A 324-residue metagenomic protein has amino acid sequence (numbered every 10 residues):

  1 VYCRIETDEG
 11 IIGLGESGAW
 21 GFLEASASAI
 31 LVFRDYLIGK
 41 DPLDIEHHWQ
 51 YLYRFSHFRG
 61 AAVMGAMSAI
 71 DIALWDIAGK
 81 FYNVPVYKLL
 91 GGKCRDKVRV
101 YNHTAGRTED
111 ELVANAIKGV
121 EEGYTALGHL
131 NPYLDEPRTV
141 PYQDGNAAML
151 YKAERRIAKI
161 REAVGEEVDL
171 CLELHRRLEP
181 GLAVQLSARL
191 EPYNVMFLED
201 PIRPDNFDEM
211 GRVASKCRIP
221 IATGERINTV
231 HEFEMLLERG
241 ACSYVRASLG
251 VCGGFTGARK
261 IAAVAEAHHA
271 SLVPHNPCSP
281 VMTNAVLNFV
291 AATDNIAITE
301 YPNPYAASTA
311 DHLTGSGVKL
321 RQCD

Functional and structural regions predicted by a protein language model:
V1, L14, D44, F81 (+3 more regions): Ligand-binding pocket scaffold of soluble enzyme catalytic domains
V1-T7, G315-L320: Short beta-strand elements
E6-F81: Metal- or metallocofactor-binding catalytic centers and their adjacent structured scaffolds across diverse enzyme
G10, F33, I70, N83 (+6 more regions): Conserved, mostly hydrophobic/aromatic
H47, A188, N194-F197, D205-D324: Shared catalytic-loop signature of beta/alpha-barrel
D71-R107, E111, T125: Glycine-rich, aromatic-flanked loop segments that form ligand/cofactor-binding clefts across common enzyme folds
P85, R99, D169, P220 (+1 more regions): Proline-centered loop/turn at the N-terminus of a beta-strand
K97-V98, N102-K216: Metal-dependent enolase-superfamily TIM-barrel catalytic cores that perform enediolate-based chemistry
